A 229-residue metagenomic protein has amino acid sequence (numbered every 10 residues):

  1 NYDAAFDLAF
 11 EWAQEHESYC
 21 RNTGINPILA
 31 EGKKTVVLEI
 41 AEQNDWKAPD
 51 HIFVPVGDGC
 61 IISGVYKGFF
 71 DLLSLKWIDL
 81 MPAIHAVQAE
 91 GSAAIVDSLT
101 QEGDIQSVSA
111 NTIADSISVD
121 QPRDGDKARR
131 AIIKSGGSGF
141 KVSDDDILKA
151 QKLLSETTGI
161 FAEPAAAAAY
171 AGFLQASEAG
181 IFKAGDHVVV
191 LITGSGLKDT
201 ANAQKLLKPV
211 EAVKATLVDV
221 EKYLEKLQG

Functional and structural regions predicted by a protein language model:
D3-R21, F70-F161, K205-G229: Active-site/ligand-binding loops adjacent to catalytic centers
E11-K76, L148, K152: Active-site/ligand-binding-proximal alpha/beta "capping" segment
N22-G24, V54-G57, H85-Q88, V190-T193: Short beta-strand segments
G32, G64-V65, I95-E102, T200-N202: Short, well-ordered secondary-structure micro-motifs
D50, I84, D186: Conserved acidic residues
V56-V65, S92-V96, A166-F173: Short glycine/serine/threonine-rich phosphate/pyrophosphate-binding segments that cradle anionic phosphate groups
Y170-Q228: Catalytic phosphate/nucleotide-handling subdomain of diverse soluble enzymes
